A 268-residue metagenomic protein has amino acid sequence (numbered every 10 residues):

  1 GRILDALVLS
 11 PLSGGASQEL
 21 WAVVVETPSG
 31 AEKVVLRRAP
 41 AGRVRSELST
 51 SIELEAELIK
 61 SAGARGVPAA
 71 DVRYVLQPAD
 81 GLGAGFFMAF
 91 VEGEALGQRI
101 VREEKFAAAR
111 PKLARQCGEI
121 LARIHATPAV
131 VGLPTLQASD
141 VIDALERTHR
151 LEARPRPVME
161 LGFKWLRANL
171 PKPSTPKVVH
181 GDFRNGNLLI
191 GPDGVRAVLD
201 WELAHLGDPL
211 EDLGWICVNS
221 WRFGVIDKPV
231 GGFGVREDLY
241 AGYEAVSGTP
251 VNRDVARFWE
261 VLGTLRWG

Functional and structural regions predicted by a protein language model:
G1-L7: Juxta-kinase regulatory segment immediately upstream of eukaryotic protein kinase catalytic domains
S10-T175: ATP-binding pocket architecture of kinase catalytic cores
P176-V178, R196: Conserved protein kinase catalytic-loop anchor
V178-G181, N185: Catalytic-loop of the protein kinase fold
L199-A204: Activation of the activation-loop gatekeeper triad in protein kinase-fold domains
D212-G248, L262-G268: Active-site activation/catalytic loop segments of kinase-like enzymes and analogous catalytic loops in related
P250-L262: All-alpha amphipathic helical-bundle segments outside canonical DNA-binding/catalytic cores that form hydrophobic
